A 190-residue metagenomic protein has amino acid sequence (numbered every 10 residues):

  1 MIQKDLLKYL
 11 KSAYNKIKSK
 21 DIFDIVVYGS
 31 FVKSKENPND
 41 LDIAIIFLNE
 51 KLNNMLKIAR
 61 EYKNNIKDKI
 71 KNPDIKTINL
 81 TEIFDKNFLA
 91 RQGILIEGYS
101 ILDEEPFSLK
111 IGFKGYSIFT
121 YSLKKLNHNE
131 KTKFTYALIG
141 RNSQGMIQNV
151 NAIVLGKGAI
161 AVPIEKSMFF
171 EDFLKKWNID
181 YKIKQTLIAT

Functional and structural regions predicted by a protein language model:
M1-K20, D24, V32-K35, L48-T190: Catalytic core of pol beta-like nucleotidyltransferases
E36-L41: A short, glycine/Asx- and small/polar-enriched loop/turn that sits immediately N-terminal to a beta-strand
